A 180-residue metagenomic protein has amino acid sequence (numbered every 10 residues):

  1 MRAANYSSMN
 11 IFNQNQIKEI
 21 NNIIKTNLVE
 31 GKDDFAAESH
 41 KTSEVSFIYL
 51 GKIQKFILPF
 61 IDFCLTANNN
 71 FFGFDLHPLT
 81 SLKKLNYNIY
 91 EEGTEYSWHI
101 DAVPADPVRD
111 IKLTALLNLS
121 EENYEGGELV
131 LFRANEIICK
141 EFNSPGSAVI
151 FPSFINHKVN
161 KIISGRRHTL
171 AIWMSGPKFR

Functional and structural regions predicted by a protein language model:
M1-L79: Non-heme Fe(II)/2-oxoglutarate
L58, T66-R180: Catalytic core of non-heme Fe(II) oxygenases with the double-stranded beta-helix
